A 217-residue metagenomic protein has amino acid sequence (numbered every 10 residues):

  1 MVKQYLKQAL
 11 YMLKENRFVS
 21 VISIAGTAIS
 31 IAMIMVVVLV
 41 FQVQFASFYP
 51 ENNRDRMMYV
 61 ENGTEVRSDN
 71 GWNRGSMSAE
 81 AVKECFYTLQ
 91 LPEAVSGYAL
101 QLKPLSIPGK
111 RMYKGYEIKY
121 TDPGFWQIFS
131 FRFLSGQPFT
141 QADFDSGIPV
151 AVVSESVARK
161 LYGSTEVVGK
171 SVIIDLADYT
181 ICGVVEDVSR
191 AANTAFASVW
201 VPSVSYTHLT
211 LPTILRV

Functional and structural regions predicted by a protein language model:
M1-K3: Short, Lys/Arg-rich, polar N-terminal cytosolic tail immediately upstream of the first transmembrane signal-anchor
Y5-K14: A short amphipathic helical element positioned immediately N-terminal to and/or at the very start of a transmembrane
E15-Q44: Short, strongly hydrophobic transmembrane alpha-helices
V37-P104: Membrane-proximal extracellular/periplasmic loop immediately following the first transmembrane helix
D69-A79, M112-E117, D145-P149, V188-W200: Solvent-exposed, non-transmembrane alpha-helical starts
E80, L89, Y98-Q101, I107-P138 (+2 more regions): The feature marks short, hydrophobic/small-residue-biased sequence motifs that occur predominantly
D122-P138, P149-L209, R216: Mid-to-C-terminal secondary-structure elements that act as membrane-proximal/extracytoplasmic interface segments
